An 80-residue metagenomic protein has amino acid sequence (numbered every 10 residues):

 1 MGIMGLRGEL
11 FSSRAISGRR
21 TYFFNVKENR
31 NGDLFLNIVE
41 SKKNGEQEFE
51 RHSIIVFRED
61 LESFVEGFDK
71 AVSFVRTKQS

Functional and structural regions predicted by a protein language model:
M1-S80: Positively charged, low-complexity terminal tracts and the immediately adjacent first secondary-structure elements
